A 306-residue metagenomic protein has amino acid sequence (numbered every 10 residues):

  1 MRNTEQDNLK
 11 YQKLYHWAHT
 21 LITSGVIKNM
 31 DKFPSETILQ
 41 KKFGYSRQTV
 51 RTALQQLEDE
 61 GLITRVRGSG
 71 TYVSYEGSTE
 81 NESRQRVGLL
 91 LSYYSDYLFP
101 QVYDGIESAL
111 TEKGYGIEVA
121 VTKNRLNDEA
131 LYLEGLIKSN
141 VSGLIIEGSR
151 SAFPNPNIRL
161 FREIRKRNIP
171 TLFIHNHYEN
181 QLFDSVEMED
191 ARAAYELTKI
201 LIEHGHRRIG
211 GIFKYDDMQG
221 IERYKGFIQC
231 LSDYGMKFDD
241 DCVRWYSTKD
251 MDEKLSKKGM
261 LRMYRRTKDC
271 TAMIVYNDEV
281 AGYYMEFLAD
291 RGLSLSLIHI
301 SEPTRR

Functional and structural regions predicted by a protein language model:
M1-Y45, T79, L126, K138: Extreme N-terminal segment that seeds HTH/winged-HTH DNA-binding domains in transcriptional regulators
K13, W17-V26, E60, S108-G116 (+2 more regions): Bacterial carbohydrate/catabolite-sensing allosteric modules
T49: Residues in the helix-turn-helix
A53: Residues in the recognition helix of alpha-helical DNA-binding motifs
E60-G68, S74: Beta-hairpin "wing" of winged helix-turn-helix
G77-R84, E147-L160: Short, flexible, glycine-rich and Lys/Arg-enriched loop motifs at helix boundaries that contact anionic partners
S78-G143, I228, D233: Amphipathic helical "hinge" segments at domain boundaries
